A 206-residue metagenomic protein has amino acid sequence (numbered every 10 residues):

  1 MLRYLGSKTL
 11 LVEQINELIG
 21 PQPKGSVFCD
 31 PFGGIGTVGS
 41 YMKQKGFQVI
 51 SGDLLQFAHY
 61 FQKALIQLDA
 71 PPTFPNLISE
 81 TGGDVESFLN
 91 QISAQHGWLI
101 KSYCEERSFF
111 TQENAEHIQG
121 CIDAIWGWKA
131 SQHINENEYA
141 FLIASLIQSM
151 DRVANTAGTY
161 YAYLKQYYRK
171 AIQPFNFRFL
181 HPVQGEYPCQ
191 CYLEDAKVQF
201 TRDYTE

Functional and structural regions predicted by a protein language model:
M1-K45, A58-F61, Q67-L68: S-adenosyl-L-methionine
G25-S26, G46, Y139, Y204-T205: A general structural motif
Q48, L54-P182: Class I S-adenosyl-L-methionine-dependent methyltransferase module
S51, E206: Metal-dependent phosphodiester-processing active-site neighborhood
P182-Q190: A short helix-to-beta-strand connector/capping loop
D195: Conserved acidic residues
V198-Y204: Short conserved loop adjoining the S-adenosyl-L-methionine
